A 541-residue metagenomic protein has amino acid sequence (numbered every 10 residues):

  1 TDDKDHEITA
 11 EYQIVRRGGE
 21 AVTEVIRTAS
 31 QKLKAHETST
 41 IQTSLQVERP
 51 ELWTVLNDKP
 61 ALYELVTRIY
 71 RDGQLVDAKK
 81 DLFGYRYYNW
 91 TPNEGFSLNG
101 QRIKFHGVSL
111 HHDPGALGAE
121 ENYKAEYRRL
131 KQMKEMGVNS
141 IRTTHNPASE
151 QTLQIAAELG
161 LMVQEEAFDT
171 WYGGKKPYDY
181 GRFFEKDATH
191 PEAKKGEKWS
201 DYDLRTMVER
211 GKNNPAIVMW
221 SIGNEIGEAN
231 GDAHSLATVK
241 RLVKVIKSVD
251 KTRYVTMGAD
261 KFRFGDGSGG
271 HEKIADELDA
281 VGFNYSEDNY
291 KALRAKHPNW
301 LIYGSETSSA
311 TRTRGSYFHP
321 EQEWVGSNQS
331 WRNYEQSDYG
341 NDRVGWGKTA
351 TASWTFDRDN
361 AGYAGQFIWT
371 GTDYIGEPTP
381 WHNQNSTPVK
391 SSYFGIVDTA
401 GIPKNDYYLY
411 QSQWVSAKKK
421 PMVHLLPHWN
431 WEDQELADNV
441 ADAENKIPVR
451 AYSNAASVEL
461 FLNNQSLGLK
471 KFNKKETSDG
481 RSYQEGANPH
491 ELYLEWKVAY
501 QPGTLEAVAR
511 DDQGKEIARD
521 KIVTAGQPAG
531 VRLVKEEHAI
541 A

Functional and structural regions predicted by a protein language model:
T1-E150, Q154-I155, L159-V163, D203 (+6 more regions): Secreted/periplasmic carbohydrate-active enzymes, especially glycoside hydrolases
L130-M136, S140-Y410, M422-H428, E432-D438: Substrate-binding/catalytic cleft of secreted carbohydrate-active enzymes, primarily glycoside hydrolases
